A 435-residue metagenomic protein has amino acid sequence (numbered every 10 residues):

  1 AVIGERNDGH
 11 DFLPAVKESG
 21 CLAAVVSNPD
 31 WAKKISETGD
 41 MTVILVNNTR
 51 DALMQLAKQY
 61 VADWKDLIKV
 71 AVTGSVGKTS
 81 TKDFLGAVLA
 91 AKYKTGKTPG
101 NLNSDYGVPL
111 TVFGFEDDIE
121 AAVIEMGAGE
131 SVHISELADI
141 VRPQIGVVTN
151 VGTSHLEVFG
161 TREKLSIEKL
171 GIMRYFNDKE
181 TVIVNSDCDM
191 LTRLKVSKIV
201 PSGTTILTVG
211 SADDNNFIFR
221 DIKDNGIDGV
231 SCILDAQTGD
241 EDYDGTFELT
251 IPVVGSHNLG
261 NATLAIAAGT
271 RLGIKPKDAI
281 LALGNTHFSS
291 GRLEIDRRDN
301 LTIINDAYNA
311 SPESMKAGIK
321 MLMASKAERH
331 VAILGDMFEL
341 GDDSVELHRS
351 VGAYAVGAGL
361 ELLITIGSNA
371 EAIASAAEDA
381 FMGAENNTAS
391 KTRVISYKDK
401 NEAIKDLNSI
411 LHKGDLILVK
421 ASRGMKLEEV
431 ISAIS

Functional and structural regions predicted by a protein language model:
A1-Q55, Q59, A324-A327, A353-Y354 (+2 more regions): N-terminal leader/targeting and accessory segments in enzymes
G4-N7, S289, A307-G383: Active-site beta-alpha connecting loops in nucleotide-dependent enzymes
E18, D30-S36, V147-T302, A327-E328 (+3 more regions): Acidic, Mg2+-coordinating active-site environments of NTP-dependent enzymes
V43-N48, R393-A403: Short acidic-hydrophobic, aromatic-tinged amphipathic segments that line or gate anion-handling sites
L45, R50-S186, T192-T204, S409 (+1 more regions): Phosphate-binding loop of NTP-binding sites
V72, K78, S290-R292, L416 (+2 more regions): ATP-dependent carboxylate/acyl-activation modules
T153-F159, I304, M337-G341, V419: A short acidic, helix-capping loop that chelates divalent metal ions and anchors anionic groups
